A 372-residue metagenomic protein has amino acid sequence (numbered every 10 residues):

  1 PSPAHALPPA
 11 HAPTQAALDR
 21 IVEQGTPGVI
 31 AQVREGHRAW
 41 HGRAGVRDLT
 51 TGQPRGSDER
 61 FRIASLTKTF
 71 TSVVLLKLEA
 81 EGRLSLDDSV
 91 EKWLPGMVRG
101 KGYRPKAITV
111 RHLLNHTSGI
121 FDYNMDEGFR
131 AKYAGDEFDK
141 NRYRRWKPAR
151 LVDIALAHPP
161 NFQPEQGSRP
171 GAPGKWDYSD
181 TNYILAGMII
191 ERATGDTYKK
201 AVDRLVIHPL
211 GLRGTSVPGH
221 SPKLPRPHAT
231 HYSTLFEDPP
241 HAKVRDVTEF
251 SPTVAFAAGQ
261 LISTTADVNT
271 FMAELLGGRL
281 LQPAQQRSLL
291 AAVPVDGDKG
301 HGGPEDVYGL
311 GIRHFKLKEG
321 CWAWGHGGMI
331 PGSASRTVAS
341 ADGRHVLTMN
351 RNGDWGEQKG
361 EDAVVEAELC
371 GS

Functional and structural regions predicted by a protein language model:
P3-V46, K243-S372: Catalytic loop of the DD-peptidase/beta-lactamase superfamily, centered on the K-T-G motif and neighboring
A10, T14, I63, T67 (+5 more regions): Hydrophobic (often cysteine-bearing) scaffold residues that line and stabilize catalytic clefts of nucleotide/cofactor
L18, H37, K68-T71, L75 (+7 more regions): Residue-level preference for non-acidic, small/hydrophobic
Q24, E81-G82, T194, L210: Residues at alpha-helix termini
P27, T51-L113, Q163-S179, F256: Short active-site loop at a secondary-structure junction that contains or immediately precedes the catalytic residue(s)
G42, T50-Q53, D122-N124, C321: Short, solvent-exposed loop/turn elements at domain surfaces
G102-A323: Short, surface-exposed loop or secondary-structure junction motifs that flank catalytic or metal-binding residues
